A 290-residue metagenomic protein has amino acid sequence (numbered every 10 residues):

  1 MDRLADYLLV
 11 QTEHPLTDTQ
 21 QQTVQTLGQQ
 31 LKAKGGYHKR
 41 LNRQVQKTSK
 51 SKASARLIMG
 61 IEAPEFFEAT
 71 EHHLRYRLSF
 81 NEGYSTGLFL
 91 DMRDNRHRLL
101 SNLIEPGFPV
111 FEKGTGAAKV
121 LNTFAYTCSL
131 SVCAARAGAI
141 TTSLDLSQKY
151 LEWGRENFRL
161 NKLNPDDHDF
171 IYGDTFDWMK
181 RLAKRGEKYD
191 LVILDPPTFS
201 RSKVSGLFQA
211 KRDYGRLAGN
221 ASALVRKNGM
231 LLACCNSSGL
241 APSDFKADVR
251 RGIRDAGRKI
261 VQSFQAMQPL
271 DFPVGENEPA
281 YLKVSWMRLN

Functional and structural regions predicted by a protein language model:
M1-D2, D18-L90, H97: Non-catalytic substrate-recognition/targeting regions of SAM-dependent transferases
V110-Y126: Conserved class I S-adenosyl-L-methionine
T127-A139: Conserved SAM-binding loop of SAM-dependent methyltransferases across substrates and taxa, primarily the Class I
I140-D145: Conserved SAM-binding motif I beta-strand of class I
S147-I193: S-adenosyl-L-methionine
Y150, Y172, Y189-N220: Mobile active-site "lid"/loop adjacent to the S-adenosyl-L-methionine
V225-K227: Helix-to-beta-strand junctions that scaffold the AdoMet/dcAdoMet cofactor pocket in Class I SAM-dependent enzymes
M230-N290: C-terminal catalytic and target-recognition region of SAM-dependent MTase-like enzymes, primarily methyltransferases
